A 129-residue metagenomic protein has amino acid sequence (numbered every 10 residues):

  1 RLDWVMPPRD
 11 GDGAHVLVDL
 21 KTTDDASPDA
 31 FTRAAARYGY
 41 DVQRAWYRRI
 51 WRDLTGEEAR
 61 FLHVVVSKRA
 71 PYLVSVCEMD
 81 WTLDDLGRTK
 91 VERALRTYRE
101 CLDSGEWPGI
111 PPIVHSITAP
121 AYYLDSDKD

Functional and structural regions predicted by a protein language model:
L2-R33: Conserved catalytic cores of phosphodiester-cleaving nucleases, focusing on short active-site segments
A34-D41, W46-D129: Metal-dependent nuclease catalytic regions and adjoining charged, substrate-binding loops involved in nucleic-acid end
